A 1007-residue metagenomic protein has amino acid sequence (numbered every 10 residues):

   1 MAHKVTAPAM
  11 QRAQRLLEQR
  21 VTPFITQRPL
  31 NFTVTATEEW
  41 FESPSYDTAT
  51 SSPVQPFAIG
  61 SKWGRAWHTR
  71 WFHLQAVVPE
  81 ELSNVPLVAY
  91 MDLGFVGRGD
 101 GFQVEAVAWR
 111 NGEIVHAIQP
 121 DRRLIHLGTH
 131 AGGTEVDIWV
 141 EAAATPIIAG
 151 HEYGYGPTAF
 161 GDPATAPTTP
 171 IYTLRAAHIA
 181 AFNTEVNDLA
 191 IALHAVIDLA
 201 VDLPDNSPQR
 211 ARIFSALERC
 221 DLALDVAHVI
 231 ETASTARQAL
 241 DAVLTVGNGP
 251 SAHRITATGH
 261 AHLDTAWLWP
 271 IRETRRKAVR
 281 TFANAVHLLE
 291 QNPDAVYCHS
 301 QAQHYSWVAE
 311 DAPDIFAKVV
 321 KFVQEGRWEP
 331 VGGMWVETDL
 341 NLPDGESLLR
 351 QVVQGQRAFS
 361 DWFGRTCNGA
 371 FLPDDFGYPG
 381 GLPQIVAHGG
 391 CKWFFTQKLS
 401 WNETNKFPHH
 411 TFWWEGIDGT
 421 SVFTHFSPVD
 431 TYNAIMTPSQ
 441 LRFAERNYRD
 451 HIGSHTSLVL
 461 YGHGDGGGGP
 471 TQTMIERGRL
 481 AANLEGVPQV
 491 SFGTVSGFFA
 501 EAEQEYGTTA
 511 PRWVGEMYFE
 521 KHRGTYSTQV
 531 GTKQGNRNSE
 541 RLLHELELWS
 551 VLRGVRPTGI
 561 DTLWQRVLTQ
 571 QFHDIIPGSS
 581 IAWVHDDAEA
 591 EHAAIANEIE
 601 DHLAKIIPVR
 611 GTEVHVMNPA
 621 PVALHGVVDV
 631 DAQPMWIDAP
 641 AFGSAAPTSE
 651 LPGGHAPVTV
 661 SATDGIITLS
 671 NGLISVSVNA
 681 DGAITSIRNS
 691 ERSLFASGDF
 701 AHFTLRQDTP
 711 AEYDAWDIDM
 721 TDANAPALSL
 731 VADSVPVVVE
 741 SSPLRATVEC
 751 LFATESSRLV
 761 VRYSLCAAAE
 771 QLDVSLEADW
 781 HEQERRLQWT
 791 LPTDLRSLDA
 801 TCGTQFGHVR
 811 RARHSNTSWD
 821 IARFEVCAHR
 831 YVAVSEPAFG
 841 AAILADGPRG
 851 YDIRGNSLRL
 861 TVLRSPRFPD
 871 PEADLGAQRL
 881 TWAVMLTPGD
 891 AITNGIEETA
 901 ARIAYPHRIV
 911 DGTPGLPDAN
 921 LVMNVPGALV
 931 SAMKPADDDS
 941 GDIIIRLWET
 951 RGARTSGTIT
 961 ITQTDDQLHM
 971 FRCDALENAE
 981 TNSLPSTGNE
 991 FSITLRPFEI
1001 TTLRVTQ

Functional and structural regions predicted by a protein language model:
M1-E42, D162-W269, S539-A641, M933-K934: Histidine-centered catalytic/metal-binding microenvironments
A2-R15, V77-E80, Y90-L342, R350 (+1 more regions): N-terminal catalytic cores of secreted or lumenal carbohydrate-active enzymes
K62-E80: Short beta-strands within extracellular/lumenal beta-sheet-rich domains
A195-D221, D225, H262, A266-L268 (+4 more regions): Catalytic grooves of carbohydrate-active enzymes
L340-D361, P428-R449, A725, A746: Alpha-helical scaffold elements lining the catalytic groove of polysaccharide deacetylases
L348-G381, I385-H388, F443-L458: CE4/NodB-like, metal-dependent polysaccharide N-deacetylase domain that modifies extracellular/periplasmic N-acetylated
F363-P408, G468-M474, V774: Catalytic domains of cell-wall/extracellular-matrix polysaccharide-remodeling enzymes, centered on de-N-acetylation
L382-H388, W401, H410-T411, F426 (+7 more regions): C-terminal (or distal) subdomains of carbohydrate-active enzymes
